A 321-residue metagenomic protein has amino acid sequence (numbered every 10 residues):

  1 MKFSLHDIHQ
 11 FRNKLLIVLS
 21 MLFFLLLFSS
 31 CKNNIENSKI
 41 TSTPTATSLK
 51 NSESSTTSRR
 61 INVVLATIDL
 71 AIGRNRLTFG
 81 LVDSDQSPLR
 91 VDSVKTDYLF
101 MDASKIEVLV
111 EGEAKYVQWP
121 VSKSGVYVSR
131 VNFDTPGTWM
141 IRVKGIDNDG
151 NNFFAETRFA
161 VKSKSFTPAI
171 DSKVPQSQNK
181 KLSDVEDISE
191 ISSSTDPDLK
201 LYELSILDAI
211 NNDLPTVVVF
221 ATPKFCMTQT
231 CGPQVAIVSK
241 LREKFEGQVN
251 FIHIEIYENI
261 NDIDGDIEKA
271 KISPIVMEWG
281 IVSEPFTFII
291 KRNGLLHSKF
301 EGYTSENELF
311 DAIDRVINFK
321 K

Functional and structural regions predicted by a protein language model:
M1-R12: N-terminal secretory signal peptides that target proteins for export/translocation
L27-S30: C-terminal motif of bacterial Sec signal peptides marking the signal peptidase cleavage site
K32-I35: Bacterial signal peptide processing site
N37-I188: Contiguous segments within soluble domain cores/interaction surfaces
I206-M227: Short active-site neighborhood of thiol/selenol oxidoreductases, capturing the structured segment around
T228-F245: Typically the conserved alpha-helix immediately C-terminal to a functionally engaged Cys/Sec in thioredoxin-like
I256-E284, I289-N293, D314-R315: Thioredoxin-like thiol-disulfide oxidoreductase module
R292-K321: Non-catalytic, surface beta->alpha helical segment in thiol-disulfide oxidoreductase systems
